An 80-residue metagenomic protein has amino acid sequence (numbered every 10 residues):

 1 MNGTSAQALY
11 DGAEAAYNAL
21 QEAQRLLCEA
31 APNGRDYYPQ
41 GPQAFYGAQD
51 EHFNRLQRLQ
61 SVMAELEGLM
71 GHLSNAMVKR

Functional and structural regions predicted by a protein language model:
M1-N18: Short, charge/polar-rich alpha-helical segments
S5, A23, H52-R55, L69: Terminal low-complexity, poorly structured segments
L9, A16, D36-Y37, F45: Intrinsically disordered, low-complexity N-terminal regions enriched in serine/proline/glycine with scattered basic
Y10, R55-R58, V62: Non-coiled-coil alpha-helical tracts in long, low-complexity regions of eukaryotic assembly proteins
A16-A30: Non-transmembrane amphipathic alpha-helical segments
C28-Q40, L59-R80: Long amphipathic alpha-helical coiled-coil segments
Y37-R58: Short, glycine/alanine-rich amphipathic alpha-helical segment that often forms an alpha-turn-alpha hairpin
